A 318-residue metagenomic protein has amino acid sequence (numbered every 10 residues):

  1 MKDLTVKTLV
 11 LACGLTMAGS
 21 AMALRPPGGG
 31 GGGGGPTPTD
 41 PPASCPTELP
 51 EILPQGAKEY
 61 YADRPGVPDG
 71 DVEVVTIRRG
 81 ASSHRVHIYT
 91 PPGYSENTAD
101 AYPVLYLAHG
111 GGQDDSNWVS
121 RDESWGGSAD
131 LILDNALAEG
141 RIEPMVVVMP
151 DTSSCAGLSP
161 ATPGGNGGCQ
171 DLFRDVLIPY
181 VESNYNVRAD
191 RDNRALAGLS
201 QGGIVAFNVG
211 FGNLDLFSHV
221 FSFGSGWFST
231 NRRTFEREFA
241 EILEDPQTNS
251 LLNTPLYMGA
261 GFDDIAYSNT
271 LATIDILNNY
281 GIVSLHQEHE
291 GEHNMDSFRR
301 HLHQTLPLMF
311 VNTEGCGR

Functional and structural regions predicted by a protein language model:
M1-V10: Bacterial N-terminal signal peptides that target proteins for export
V10-L11, A21: Cleavable N-terminal signal peptides
L24-G28, G32-R318: Non-catalytic cap/lid and distal C-terminal segments of serine-dependent acyl enzymes
